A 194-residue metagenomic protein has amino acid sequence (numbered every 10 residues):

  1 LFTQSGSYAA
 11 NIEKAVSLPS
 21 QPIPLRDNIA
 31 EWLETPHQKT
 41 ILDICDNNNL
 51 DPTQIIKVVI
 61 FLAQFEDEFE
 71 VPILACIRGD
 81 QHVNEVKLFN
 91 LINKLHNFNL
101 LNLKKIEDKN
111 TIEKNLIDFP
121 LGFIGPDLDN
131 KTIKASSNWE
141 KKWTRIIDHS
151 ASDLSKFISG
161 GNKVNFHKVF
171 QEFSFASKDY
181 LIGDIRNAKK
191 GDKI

Functional and structural regions predicted by a protein language model:
L1-I194: Extended, low-hydrophobicity, polar/charged segments
